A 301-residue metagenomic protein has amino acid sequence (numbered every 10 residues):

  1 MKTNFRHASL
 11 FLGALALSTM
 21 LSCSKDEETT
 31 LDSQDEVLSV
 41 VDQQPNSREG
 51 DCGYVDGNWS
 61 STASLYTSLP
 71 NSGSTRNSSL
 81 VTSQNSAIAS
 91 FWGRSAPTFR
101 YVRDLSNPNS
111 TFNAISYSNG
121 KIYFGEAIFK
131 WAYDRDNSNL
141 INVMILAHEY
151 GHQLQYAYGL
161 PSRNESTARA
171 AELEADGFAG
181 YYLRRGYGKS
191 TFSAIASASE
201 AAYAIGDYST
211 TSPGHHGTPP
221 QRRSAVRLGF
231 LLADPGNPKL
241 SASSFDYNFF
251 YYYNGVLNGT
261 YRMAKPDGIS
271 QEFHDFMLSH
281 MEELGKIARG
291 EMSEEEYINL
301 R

Functional and structural regions predicted by a protein language model:
K2-F11: Bacterial N-terminal signal peptides that target proteins for export
G13, S18-N46: Bacterial Sec-dependent N-terminal signal peptides
L38, T210-R301: Pan-zinc metallopeptidase signature
G50-S74, A127, M263, D267 (+1 more regions): Acidic/histidine-rich, surface-exposed loop or edge segments in extracytoplasmic proteins
N71-Y123: Auxiliary, metal-adjacent structural segments of Zn-dependent hydrolase domains
I128-M144, R163-T167: Short pre-active-site segment immediately N-terminal to the catalytic Zn-binding motif
Y150-S166, Y181-G188: Catalytic Zn2+-binding segment of zinc metalloproteases
A170-T210: Short helix/loop segments within enzyme catalytic domains that coordinate or immediately flank catalytic cofactors
